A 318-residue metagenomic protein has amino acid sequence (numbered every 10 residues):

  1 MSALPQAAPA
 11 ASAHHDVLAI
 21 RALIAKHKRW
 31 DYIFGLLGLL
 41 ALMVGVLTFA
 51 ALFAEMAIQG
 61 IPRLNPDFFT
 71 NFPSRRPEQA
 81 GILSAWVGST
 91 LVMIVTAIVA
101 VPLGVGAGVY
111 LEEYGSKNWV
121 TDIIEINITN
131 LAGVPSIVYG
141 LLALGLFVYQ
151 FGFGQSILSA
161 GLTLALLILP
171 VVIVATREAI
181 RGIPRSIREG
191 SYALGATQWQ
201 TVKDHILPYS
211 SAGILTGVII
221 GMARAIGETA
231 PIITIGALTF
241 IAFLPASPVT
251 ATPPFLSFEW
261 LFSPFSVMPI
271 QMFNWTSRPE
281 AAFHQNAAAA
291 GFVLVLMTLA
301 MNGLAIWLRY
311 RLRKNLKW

Functional and structural regions predicted by a protein language model:
M1-L42, I306-W318: Transmembrane alpha-helical segments of polytopic membrane transport and secretion proteins
V17-L40, A54-T96, K117, N274-Q285: Periplasmic/extracellular loop-to-transmembrane helix junction in inner-membrane transport proteins
P73-R76, A80, I232-V295: Interhelical loop and adjacent transmembrane-helix boundary motif in polytopic membrane transport permeases
V87, L91-V99, L103, A107 (+4 more regions): Hydrophobic alpha-helical transmembrane segments of multipass integral membrane proteins, especially permease/channel
T96-I128, L141, Y149, A305-K314: Transmembrane-helix boundary motif in ABC transporter permease subunits
A97, A175, Q198-G236: Transmembrane alpha-helices
L111, S116-V120, E125, R188 (+1 more regions): Amphipathic cytosolic juxtamembrane alpha-helices at the membrane-cytosol interface of multi-pass membrane transporters
T129-L166: Generic hydrophobic transmembrane alpha-helix motif, especially the helices
